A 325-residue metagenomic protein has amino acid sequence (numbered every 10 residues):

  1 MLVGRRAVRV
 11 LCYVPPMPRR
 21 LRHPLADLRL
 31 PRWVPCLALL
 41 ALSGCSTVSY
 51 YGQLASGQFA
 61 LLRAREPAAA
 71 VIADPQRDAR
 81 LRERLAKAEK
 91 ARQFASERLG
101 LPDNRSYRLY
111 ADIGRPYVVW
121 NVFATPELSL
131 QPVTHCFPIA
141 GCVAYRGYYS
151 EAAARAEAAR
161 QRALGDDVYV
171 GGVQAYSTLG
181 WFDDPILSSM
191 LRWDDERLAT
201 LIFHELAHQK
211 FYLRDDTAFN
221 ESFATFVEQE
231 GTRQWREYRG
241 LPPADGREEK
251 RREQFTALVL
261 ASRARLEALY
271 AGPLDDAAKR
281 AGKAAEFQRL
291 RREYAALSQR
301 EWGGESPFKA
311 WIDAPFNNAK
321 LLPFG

Functional and structural regions predicted by a protein language model:
L2-R9: Extreme N-terminal basic, low-complexity initiation segments that serve as generic localization/processing leaders
P18-V34: Bacterial N-terminal signal peptides that target proteins for export
S43-G44: C-terminal motif of bacterial Sec signal peptides marking the signal peptidase cleavage site
Y50-R80: Post-signal peptide N-terminal segment of mature Sec-exported envelope proteins
A73-R77, A86, K90-G100, A207-F211 (+3 more regions): Sec-exported extracytoplasmic/periplasmic mature domains
A91-E253: Acidic/His-rich structured neighborhood in mature extracellular/periplasmic domains
L260-G325: Pan-zinc metallopeptidase signature
